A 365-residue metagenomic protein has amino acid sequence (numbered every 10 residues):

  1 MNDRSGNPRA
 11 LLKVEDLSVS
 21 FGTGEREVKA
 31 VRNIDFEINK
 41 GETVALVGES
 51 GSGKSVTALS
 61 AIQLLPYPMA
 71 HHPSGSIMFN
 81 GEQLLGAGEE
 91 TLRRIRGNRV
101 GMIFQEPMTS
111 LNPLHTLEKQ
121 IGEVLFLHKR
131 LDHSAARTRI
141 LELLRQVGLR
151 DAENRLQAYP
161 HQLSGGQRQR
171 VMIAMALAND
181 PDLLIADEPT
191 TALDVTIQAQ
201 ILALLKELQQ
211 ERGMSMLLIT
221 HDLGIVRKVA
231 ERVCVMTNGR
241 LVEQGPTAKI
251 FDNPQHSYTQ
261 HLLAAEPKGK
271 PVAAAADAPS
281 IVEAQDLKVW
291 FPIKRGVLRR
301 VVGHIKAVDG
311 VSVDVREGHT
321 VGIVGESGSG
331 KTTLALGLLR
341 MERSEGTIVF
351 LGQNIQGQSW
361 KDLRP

Functional and structural regions predicted by a protein language model:
M1-P365: ABC transporter nucleotide-binding domains
